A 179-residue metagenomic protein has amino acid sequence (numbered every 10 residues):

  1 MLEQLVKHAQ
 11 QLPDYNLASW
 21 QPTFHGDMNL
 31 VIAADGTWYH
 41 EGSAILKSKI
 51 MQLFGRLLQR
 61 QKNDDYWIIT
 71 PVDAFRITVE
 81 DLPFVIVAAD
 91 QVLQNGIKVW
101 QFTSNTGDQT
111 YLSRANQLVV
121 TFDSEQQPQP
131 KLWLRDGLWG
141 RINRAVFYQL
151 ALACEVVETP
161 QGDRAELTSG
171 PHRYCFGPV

Functional and structural regions predicted by a protein language model:
M1-V179: Long, non-globular segments of proteins
